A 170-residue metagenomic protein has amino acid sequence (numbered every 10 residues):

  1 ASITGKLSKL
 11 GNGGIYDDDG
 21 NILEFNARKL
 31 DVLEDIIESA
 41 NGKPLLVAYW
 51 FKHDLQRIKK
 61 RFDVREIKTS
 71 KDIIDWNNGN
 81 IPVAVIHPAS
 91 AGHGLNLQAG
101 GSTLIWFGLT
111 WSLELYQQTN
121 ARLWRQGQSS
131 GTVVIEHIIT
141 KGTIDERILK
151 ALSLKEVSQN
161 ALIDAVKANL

Functional and structural regions predicted by a protein language model:
A1-Q98, I163-L170: Conserved Helicase C-terminal RecA-like lobe
G20-N21, A99-G100, G127-T132: Intrinsically disordered, low-complexity coil segments
A48, I86-H87, I105-G108, I138-I139: Conserved beta-strand segments of the P-loop GTPase G domain that flank and frequently precede/overlap
A84, T103-L104, L123: Short, well-ordered beta-strand core segments
A91, T110-W111: Flexible glycine-rich beta->alpha loop in the catalytic core of nucleotide-sugar glycosyltransferases
N96-L109, V134-H137: A short beta-strand element within the Helicase C-terminal
W111-L170: A conserved SF2-helicase RecA2
